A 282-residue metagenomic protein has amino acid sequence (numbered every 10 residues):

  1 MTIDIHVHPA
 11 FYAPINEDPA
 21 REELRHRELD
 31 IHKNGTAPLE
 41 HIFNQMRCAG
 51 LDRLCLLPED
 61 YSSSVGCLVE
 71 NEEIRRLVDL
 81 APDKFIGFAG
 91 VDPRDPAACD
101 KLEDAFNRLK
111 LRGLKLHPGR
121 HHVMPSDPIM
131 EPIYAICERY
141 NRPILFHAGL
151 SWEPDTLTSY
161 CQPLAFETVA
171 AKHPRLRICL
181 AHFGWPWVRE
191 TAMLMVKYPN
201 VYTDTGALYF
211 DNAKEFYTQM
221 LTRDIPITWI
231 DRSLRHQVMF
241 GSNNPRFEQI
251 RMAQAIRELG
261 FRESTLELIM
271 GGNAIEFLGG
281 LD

Functional and structural regions predicted by a protein language model:
M1-H8, Y12-R53, E103-D104, R232-Q237 (+1 more regions): Mid-to-C-terminal alpha-helical segments outside catalytic/metal-binding sites
I3-V7, L54-L56, I86-A89, R112-L116 (+4 more regions): Hydrophobic faces of well-ordered beta-strands that scaffold small-molecule active sites in alpha/beta enzyme cores
H6, M46, I74, A105 (+6 more regions): Conserved, mostly hydrophobic/aromatic
A10-A13, Y61-S64, P93-A97, H121 (+4 more regions): Active-site environment of divalent metal-dependent phosphoester hydrolases
D52-C55, Y61-C161: Active-site gating/metal-coordination segments in enzymes
C67-R75, A97-F106, S126-M130, P154-A171 (+3 more regions): Distinct, well-ordered alpha-helical segments
R108-G113, P132-P143, K172-L176, V196-Y202 (+2 more regions): Glycine-enriched alpha-helix->loop->beta-strand junction motifs that scaffold or abut catalytic
R177-C179, G184-D282: H/E-rich (His + Asp/Glu) clusters that bind or coordinate divalent metals
